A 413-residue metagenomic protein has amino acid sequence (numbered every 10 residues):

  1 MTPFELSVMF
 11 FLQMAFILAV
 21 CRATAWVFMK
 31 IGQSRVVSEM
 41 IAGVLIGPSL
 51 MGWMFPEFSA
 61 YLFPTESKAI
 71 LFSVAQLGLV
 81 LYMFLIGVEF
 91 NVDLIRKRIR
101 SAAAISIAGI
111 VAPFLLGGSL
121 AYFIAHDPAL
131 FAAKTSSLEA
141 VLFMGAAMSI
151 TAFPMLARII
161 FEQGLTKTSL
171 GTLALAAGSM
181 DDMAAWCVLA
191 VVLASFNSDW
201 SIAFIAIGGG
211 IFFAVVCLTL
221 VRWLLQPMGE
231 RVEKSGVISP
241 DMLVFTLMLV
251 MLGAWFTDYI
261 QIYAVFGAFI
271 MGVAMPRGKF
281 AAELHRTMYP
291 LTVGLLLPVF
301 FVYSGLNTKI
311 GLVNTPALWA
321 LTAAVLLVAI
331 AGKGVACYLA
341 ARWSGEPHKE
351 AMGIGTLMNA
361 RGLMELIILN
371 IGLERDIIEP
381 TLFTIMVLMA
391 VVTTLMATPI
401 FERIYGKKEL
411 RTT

Functional and structural regions predicted by a protein language model:
M1-T2, F55-K68, I124-T135, A194-I205 (+4 more regions): Membrane-interface helix termini and inter-helical loops of multi-pass transporters
P3-F16, E66-F84, K134-T151, A206-C217 (+3 more regions): Structural signature of hydrophobic alpha-helical transmembrane segments
M14-W26, V44, P48, G52-W53 (+15 more regions): Transmembrane alpha-helical segments of multi-pass membrane transport proteins and ion-pumping complexes
A19-K30, V92-Q163, S304-M389, L395-E409: Transmembrane alpha-helices that form the ion-translocation and gating core of multi-pass ion transport proteins
A23-S38, V44, L252-F266, A390: Flexible hinge motifs at transmembrane-helix junctions and intramembrane kinks/re-entrant loops in multi-pass membrane
Q33-A42, K97-A112, T168-A176, V232-V244 (+2 more regions): Cytoplasmic-side transmembrane-helix entry/capping segments in multi-pass membrane proteins
I46-K97, E230-A323, E346: Membrane-interface junctions of multi-pass transporters
V92-K97, A129-L130, A157-M180, A184-I211 (+1 more regions): Alpha-helical transmembrane bundle and helix-membrane interface signal in multi-pass integral membrane proteins
